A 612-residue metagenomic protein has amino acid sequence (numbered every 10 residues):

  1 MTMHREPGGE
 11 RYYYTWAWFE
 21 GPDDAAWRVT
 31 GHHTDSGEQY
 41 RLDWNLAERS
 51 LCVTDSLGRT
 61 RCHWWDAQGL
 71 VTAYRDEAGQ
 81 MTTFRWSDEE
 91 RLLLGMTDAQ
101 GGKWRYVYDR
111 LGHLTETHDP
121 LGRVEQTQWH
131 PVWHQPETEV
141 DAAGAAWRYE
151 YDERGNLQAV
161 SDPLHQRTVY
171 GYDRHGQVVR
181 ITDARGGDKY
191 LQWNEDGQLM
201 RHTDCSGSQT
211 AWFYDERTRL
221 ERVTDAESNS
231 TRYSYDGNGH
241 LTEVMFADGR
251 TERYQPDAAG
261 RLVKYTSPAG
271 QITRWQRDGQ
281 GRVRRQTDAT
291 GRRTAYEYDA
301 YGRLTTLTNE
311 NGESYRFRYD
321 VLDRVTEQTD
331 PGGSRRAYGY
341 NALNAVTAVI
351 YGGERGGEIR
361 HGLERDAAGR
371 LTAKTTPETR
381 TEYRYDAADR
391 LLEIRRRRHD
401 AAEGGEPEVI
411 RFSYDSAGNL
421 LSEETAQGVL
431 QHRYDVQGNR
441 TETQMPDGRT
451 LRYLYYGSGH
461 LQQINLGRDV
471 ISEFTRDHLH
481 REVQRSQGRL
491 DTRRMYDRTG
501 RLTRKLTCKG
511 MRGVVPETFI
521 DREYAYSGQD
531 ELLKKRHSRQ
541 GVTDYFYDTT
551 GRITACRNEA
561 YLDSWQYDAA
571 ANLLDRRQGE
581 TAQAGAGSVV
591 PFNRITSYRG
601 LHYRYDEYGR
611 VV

Functional and structural regions predicted by a protein language model:
M1-Y567, A571-V612: Extended charged/polar low-complexity repeat regions
